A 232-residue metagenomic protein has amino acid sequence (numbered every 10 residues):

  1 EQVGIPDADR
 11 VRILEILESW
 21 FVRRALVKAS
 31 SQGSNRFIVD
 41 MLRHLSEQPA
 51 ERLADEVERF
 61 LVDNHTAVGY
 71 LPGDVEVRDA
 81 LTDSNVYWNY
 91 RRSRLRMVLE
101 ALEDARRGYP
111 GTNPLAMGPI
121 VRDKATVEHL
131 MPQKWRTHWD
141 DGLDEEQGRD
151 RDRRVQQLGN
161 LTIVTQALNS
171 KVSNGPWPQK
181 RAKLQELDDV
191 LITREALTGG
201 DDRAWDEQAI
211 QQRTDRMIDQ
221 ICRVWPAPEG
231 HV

Functional and structural regions predicted by a protein language model:
E1-A101, D201: A cross-family structural signal marking well-folded subdomains
Q2-V3, I13-R24, M41-H44, F60 (+5 more regions): Generic, well-ordered alpha-helical scaffold segments in large soluble proteins
D7-E15, S19-L26, R36, P72-G73 (+1 more regions): C-terminal, well-folded lobe of enzymatic/effector domains
V27, S31, N35, D40 (+4 more regions): General "foldedness" signal
V57-D202: Betabetaalpha-Me/HNH-type nuclease active-site subdomain
